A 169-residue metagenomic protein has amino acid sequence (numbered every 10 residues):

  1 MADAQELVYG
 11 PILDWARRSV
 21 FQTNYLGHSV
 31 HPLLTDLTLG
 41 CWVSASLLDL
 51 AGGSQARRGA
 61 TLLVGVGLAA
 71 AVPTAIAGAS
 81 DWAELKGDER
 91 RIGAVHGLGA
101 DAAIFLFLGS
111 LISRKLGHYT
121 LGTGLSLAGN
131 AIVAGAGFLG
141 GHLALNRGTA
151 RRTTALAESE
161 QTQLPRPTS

Functional and structural regions predicted by a protein language model:
M1-S169: Short amphipathic, positively biased membrane-proximal segments that drive organelle/inner-membrane targeting
